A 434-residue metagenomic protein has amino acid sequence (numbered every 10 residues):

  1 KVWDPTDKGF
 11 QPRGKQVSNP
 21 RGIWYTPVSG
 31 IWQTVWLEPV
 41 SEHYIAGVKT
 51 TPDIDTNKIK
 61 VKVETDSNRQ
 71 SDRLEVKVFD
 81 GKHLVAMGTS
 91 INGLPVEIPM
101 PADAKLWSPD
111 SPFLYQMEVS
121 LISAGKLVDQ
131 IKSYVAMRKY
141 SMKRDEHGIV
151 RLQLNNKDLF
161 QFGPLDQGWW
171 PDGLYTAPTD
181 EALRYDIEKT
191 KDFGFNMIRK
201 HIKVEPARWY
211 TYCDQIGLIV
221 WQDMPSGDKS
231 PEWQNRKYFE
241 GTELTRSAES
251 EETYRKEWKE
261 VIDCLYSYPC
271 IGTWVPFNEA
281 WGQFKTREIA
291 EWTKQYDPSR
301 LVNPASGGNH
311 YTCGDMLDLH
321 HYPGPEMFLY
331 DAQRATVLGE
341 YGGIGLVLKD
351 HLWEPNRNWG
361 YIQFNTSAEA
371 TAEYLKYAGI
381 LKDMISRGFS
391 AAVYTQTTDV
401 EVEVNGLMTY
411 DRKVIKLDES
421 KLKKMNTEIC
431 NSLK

Functional and structural regions predicted by a protein language model:
K1-Y212, I216-V220, E257, G272-T273 (+4 more regions): Secreted/periplasmic carbohydrate-active enzymes, especially glycoside hydrolases
I187-T190, M197-K421, M425: Substrate-binding/catalytic cleft of secreted carbohydrate-active enzymes, primarily glycoside hydrolases
